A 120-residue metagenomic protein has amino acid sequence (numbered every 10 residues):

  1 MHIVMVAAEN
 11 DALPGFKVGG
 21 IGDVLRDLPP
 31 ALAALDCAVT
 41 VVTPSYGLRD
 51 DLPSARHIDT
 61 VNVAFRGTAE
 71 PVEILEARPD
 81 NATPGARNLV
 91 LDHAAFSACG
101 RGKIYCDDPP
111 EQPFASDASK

Functional and structural regions predicted by a protein language model:
M1-K120: Catalytic cores of nucleotide-sugar-dependent glycosyltransferases that transfer UDP/GDP/TDP-activated
